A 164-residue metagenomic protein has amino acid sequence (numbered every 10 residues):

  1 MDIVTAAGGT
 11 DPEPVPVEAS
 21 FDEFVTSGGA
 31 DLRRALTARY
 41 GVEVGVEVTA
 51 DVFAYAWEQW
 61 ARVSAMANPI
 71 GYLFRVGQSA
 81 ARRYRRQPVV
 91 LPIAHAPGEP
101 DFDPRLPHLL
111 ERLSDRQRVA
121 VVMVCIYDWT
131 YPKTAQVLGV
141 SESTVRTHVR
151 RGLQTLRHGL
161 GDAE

Functional and structural regions predicted by a protein language model:
E13-E23, R33-D51, A61-A67, E164: Short, charged helix-capping/linker segments at alpha-helix termini
F24, G28-L32, L36, V52 (+3 more regions): Residue-level preference for hydrophobic side chains embedded in well-ordered alpha helices
L32, L36, G45-A56, T134 (+2 more regions): Short, small-hydrophobic-rich alpha-helical interface motif
L36-R39, R105-L113: Short amphipathic alpha-helical boundary/capping segments
E58-A65, R75-A94: Arg/Lys-rich amphipathic alpha helix in sigma70-family domain 2
Q78, L138-E164: DNA-recognition helix of helix-turn-helix
P100, L110-R118: Short helix-coil-helix linker/hinge
A120-V124: A short pre-motif secondary-structure segment
